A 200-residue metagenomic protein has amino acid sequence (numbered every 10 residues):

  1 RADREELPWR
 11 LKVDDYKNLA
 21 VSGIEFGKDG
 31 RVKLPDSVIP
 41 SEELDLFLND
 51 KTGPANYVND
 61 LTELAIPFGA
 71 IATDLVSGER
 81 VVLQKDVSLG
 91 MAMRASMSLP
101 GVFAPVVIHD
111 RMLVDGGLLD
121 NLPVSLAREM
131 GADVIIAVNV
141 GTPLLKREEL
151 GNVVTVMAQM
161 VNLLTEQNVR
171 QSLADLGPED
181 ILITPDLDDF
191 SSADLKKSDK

Functional and structural regions predicted by a protein language model:
R1-K200: Patatin-like phospholipase
